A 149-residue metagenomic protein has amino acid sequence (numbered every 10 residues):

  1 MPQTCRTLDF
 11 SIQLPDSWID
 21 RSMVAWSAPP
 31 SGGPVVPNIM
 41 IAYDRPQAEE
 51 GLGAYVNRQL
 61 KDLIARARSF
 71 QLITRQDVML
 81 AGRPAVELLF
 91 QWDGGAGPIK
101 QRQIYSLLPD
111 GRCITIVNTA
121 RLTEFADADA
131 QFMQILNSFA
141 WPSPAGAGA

Functional and structural regions predicted by a protein language model:
P2-N57: Secretory pathway targeting signatures of secreted, lumenal, and periplasmic proteins
W18-I19, I114-A149: Surface-exposed amphipathic alpha-helical segments
V24, G97-P98, F125-A130: A short, polar/proline- and glycine-enriched secondary-structure boundary/capping micro-motif
A25-P29, I41, L88-F90, Y105 (+1 more regions): Short beta-strand element of the conserved SAM-dependent methyltransferase core
S31-G33, Y105-D110: Short glycine/proline-enriched loop/turn "hinge" motifs that connect secondary-structure elements and lie
L60-L108, A149: Signature of long, low-cysteine stretches enriched in small and polar/charged residues
